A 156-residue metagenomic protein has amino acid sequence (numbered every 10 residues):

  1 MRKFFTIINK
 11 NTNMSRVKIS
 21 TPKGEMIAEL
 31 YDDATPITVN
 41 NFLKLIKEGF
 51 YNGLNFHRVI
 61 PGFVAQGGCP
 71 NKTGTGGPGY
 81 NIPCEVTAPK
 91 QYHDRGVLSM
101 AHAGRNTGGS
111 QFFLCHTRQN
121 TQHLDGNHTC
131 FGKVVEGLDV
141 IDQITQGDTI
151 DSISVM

Functional and structural regions predicted by a protein language model:
R2-M156: Cyclophilin-like peptidyl-prolyl cis-trans isomerases
